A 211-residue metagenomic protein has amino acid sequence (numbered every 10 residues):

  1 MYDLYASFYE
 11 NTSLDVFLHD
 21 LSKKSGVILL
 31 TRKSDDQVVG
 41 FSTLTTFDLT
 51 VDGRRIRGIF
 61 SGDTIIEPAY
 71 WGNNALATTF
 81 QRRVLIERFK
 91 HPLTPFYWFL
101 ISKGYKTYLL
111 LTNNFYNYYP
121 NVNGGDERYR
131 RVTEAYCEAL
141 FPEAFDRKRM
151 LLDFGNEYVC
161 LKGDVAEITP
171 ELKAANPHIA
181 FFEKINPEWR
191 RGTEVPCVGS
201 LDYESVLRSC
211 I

Functional and structural regions predicted by a protein language model:
Y2-S7, V16-G26, V38-V39, R88-I211: Terminal substrate-recognition subdomain of acyl/acetyltransferases
A6, T12, I28-L30, V39 (+2 more regions): Core nucleotidyl-transferase/polymerase catalytic module
Y9, F80-V84, I179: Short, hydrophobic/amphipathic alpha-helical packing segments that form internal helix faces or helix-helix interfaces
L29, D36-F47, F60, I65: Conserved beta-strand in the GNAT
D48, P68, K106: Feature marks short, surface-exposed loop/turn motifs that line or immediately flank catalytic pockets and channel
L49-I56: A short, polar/charged loop-to-alpha-helix boundary motif
I56-P68, I101: Conserved acetyl-CoA binding element of GNAT-fold acetyltransferases
I66, W71-I86: Conserved acetyl-CoA-binding loop-helix of GNAT-fold acetyltransferases
